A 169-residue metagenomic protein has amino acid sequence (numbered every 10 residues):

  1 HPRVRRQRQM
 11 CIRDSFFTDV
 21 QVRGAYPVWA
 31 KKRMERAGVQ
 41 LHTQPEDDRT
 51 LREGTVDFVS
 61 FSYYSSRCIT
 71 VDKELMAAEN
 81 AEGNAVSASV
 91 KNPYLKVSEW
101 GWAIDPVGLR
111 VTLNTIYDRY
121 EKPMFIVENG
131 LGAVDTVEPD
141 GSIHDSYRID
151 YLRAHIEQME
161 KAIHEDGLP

Functional and structural regions predicted by a protein language model:
H1-R8, I12: Single conserved hydrophobic/aromatic residue that forms the stacking wall/gate of nucleotide- or nucleobase-binding
P2, S15, S62: Flexible, active-site-adjacent loop/turn segments at secondary-structure boundaries
R13-K32: A gly/proline- and charged-residue-enriched helix-loop-helix capping module
R33-P139, H144-Y147, R153-E165, P169: Glycoside hydrolase catalytic-domain groove-lining segments
